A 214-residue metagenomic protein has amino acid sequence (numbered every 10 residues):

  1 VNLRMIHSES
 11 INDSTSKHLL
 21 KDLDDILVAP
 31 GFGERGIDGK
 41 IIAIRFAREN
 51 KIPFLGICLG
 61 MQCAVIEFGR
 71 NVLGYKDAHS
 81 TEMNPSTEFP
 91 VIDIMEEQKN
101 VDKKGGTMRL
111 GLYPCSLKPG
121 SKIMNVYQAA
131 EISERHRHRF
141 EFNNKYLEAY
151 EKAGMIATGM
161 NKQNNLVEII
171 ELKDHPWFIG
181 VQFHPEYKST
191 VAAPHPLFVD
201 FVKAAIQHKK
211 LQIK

Functional and structural regions predicted by a protein language model:
V1-D13, H18-L19, I132-E168, L172-K214: Acyltransferase
I11, F54, F68, K76 (+7 more regions): Sparse, context-dependent recognition of short Cys/His-centered cofactor- or disulfide-binding micro-motifs
H18-P114, P119-K122, F198-K209: Cysteine-nucleophile active-site neighborhood
I26, D102, Q128-A129, G180: Generic signal for short, ordered secondary-structure residues within or immediately flanking folded domains
D77-T81, A130-H136: Short, surface-exposed acidic
K122-I132: Conserved beta-loop-beta connector loops within the AMP-binding
